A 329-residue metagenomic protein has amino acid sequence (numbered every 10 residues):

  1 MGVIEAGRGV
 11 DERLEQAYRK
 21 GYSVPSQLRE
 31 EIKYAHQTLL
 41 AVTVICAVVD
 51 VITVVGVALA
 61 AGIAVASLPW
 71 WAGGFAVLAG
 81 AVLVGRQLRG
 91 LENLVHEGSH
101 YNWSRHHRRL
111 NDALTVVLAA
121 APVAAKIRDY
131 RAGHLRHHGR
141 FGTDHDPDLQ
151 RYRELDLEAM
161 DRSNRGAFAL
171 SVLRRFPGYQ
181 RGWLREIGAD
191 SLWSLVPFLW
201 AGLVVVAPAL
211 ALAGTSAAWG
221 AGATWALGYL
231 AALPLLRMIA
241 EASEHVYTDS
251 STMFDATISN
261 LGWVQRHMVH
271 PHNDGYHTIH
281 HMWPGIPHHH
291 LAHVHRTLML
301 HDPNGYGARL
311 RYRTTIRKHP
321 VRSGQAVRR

Functional and structural regions predicted by a protein language model:
M1-V84, L94, A120-A223, H288-R329: Non-catalytic, topology-defining segments of multipass membrane proteins
V82-V95, K126-R128, W225-T252: Transmembrane alpha-helical segments that form the membrane-embedded catalytic/substrate-channel core of multi-pass
L91-H100, Y130-G142, A240-Y247, H270-I286: Histidine-centered catalytic micro-motifs
N93-L114: Aspartate-rich (DDxxD/NDxxD/DxxxD) Mg2+/diphosphate-binding motifs and their adjoining helix-loop segments
S99, W103-S104, T252, P287-H288: Active-site-flanking alpha-helical
T115-A121, I258-Y276: Cytosolic juxtamembrane regulatory segments of multi-pass membrane proteins
T248-T252, M282-W283, H293-H295, L300: Polar-ligand-bearing catalytic/cofactor-coordination segments of membrane-embedded or membrane-tethered inner-membrane
S250-A256, N260: His/Asp/Glu-enriched short active-site or ligand-binding loop at hydrolase and phosphoryl-transfer sites
